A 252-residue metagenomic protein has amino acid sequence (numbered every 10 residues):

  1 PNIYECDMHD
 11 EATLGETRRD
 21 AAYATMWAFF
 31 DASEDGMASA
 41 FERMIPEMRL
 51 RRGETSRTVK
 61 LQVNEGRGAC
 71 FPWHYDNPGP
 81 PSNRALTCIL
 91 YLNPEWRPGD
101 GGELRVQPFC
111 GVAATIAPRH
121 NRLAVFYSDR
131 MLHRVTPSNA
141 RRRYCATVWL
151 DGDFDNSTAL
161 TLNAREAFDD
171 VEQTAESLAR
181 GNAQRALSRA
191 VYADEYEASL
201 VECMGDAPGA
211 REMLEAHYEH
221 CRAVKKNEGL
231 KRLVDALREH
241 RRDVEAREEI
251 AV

Functional and structural regions predicted by a protein language model:
P1-E47, N163, A190, R211-V252: Non-heme Fe(II)/2-oxoglutarate
I45-K60, D100: A short coil-to-beta-strand element that immediately follows conserved catalytic motifs
R49-G53, N77-S82: Short, conserved, surface-exposed binding loops centered on an aromatic residue
E54-V63, R130, V135-P137: Acidic carboxylate-rich catalytic motifs and surrounding loops in phosphoryl-/glycosyl-chemistry enzymes
L61-P81: Conserved short histidine dyad/triad with adjacent acidic residue
G66-A69, N93-R97: Short, charged/polar surface micro-motifs in flexible loops or helix N-caps
G79, R84, P94-L230: Catalytic core of Fe(II)/2-oxoglutarate
T87-I89: Eukaryotic charged/polar low-complexity linker/IDR segments
